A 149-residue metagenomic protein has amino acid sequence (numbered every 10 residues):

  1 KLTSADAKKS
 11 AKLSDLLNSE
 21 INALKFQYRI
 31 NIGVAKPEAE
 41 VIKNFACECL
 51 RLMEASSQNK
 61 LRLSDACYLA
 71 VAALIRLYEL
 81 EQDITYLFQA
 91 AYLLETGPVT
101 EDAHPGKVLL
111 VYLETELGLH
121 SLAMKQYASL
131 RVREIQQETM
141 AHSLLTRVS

Functional and structural regions predicted by a protein language model:
K1-A91, I135-S149: Non-TPR docking regions that flank or precede TPR/alpha-solenoid scaffolds in eukaryotic proteins
A73-V132, S143-V148: Extended amphipathic alpha-helical scaffold segments
